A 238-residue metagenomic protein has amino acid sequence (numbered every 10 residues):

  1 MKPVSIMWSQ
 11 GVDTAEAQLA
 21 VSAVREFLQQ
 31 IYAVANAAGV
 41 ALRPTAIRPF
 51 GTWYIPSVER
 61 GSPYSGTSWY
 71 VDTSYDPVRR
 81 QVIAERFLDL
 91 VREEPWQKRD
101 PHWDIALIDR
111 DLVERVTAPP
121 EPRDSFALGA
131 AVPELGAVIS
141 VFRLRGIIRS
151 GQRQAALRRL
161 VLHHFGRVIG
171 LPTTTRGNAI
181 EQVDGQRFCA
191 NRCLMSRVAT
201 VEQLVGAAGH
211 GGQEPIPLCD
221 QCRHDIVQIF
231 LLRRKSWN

Functional and structural regions predicted by a protein language model:
M1-D104, I108-P122: Propeptide-to-catalytic entry region of secreted or membrane-anchored zinc metalloproteases
V24, I83-R92, P215, C222-R234: Generic structural signal of hydrophobic/aromatic residues within well-ordered alpha-helices of folded domains
E26-I31, F126-E134, Q182-V183, P217-L218: Short, surface-exposed linear patches
A38-I47, V138-I148, R176: Low-complexity, flexible helical/coil segments
V91-P172: Active-site-proximal segment of zinc-dependent metalloprotease catalytic domains
S125-V138, C219-R233: Short, cationic low-complexity segments
I148-I229, S236-W237: The catalytic-center signature of Zn2+-dependent metalloproteases
